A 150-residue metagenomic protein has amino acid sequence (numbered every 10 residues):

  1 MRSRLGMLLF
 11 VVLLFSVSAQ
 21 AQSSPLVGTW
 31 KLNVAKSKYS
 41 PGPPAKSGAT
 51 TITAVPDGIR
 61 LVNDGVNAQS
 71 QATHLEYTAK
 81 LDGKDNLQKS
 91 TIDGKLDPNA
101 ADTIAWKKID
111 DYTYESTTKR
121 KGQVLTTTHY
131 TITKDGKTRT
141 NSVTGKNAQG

Functional and structural regions predicted by a protein language model:
M1-S3: N-terminal secretory signal peptides that target proteins for export/translocation
G6-S16: Bacterial N-terminal signal peptides
Q20-G150: Hydrophobic small-molecule pocket/channel-lining residues, especially in calycin-type beta-barrels
